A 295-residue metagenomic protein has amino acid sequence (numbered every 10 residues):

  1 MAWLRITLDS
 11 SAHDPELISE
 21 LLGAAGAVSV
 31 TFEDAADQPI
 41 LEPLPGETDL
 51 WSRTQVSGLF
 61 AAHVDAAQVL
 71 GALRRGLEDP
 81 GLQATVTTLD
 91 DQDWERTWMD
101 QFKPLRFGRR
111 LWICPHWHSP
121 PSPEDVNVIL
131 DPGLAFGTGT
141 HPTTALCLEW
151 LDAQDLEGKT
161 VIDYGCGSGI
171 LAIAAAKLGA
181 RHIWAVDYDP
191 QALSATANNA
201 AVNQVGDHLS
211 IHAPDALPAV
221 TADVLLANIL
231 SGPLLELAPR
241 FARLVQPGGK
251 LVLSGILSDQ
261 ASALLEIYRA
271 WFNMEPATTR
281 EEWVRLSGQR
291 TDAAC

Functional and structural regions predicted by a protein language model:
A2-P123: N-terminal auxiliary segments of SAM/dcSAM-dependent transferases
L22, A175, F241: Class I S-adenosylmethionine-dependent transferase superfamily signal
V30, A84-V86, I113, V128 (+2 more regions): Generic structural signal for residues in well-ordered beta-strands
V126-P132: A short, charged helix-loop
L134-P218: Conserved SAM/SAH cofactor-binding pocket of Class I
Q154, Y188-C295: S-adenosylmethionine
